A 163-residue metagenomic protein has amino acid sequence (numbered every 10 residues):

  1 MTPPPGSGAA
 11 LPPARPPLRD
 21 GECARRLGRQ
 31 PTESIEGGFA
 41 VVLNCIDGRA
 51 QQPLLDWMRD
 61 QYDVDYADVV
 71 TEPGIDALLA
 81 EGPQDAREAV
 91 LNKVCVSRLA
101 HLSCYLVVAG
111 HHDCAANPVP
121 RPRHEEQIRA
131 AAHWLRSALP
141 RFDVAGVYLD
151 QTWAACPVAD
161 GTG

Functional and structural regions predicted by a protein language model:
M1-L54, V64-Y66, P73-E88, C95-Y105 (+1 more regions): Divalent-metal-activated hydrolytic enzyme cores
Q61: Substrate-binding clefts and substrate-entry loops adjacent to catalytic sites of polymer-processing enzymes acting on
V108: Donor-sugar nucleotide-binding helix/loop cap in glycosyltransferases
